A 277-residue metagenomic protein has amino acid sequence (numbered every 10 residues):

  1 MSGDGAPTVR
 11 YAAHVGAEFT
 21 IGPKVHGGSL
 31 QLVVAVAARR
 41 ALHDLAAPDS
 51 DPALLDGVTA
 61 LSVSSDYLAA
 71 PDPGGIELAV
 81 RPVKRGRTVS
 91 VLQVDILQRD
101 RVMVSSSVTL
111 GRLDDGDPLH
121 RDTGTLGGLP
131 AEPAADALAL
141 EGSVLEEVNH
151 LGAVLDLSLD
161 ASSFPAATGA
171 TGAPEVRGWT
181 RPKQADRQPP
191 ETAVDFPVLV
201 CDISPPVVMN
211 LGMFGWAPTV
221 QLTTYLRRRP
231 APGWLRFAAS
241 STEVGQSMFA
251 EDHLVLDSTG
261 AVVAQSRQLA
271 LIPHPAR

Functional and structural regions predicted by a protein language model:
M1-R277: Terminal targeting signals and extreme-terminal segments of soluble enzymes
